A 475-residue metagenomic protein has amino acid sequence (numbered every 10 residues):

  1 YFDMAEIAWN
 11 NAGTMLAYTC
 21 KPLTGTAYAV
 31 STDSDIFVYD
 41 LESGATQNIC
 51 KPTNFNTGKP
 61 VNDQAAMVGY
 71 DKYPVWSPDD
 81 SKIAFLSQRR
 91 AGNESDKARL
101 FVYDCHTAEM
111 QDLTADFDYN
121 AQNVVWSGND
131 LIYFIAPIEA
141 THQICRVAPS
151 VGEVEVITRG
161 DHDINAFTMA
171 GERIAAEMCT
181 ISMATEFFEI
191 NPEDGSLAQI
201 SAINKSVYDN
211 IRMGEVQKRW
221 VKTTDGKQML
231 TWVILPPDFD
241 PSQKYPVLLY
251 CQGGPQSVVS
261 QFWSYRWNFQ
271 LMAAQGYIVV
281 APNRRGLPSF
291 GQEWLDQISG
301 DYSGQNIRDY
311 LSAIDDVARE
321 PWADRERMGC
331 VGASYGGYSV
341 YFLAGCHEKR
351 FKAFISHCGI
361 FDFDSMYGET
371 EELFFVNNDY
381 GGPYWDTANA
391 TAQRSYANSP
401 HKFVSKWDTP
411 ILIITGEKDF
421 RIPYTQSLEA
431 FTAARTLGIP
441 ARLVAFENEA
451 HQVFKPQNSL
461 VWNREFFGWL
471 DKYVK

Functional and structural regions predicted by a protein language model:
Y1-M4, T19-F37, N48-V75, L86-F101 (+6 more regions): A flexible loop/linker signature enriched in serine peptidases of the S9 family
A5-N11, M15-C20, E155-Q243, S260 (+2 more regions): Non-catalytic accessory segments flanking enzyme active sites
W9, W76, V125-W126, M169: Residue-level recognition of a conserved intra-blade site in WD40 beta-propeller repeats
L16, I83-A84, L131-Y133, I174-A175: Hydrophobic beta-strand positions that form the internal "hydrophobic ladder" of WD40/Gbeta-like beta-propeller blades
D40-G44, D104-A108, A148-G152, N191-G195: Short loop/turn segments that connect beta-strands within beta-propeller blades
D240-Y245, Y250-F290: Short substrate-entry loop that stabilizes the transition state in hydrolases
N268, A273-A274, A281-K475: Active-site-proximal cap/loop segments of hydrolase catalytic domains
